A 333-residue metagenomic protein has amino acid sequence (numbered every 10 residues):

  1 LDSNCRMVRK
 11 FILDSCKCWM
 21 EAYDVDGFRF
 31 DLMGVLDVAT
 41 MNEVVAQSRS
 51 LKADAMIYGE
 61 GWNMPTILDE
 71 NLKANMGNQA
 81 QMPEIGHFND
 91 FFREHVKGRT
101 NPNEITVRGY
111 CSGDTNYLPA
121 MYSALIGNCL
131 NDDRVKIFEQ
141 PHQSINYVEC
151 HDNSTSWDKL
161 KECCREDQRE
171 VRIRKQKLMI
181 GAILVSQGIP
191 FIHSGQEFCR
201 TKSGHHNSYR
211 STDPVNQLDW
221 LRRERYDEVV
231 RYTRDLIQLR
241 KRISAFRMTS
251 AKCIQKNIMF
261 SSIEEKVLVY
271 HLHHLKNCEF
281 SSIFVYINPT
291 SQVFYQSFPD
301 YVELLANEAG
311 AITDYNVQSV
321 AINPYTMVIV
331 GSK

Functional and structural regions predicted by a protein language model:
L1, G77-N78, L218-L221: Short beta-alpha connecting loops at secondary-structure transitions that line or flank enzyme active sites
L1-C5, E84-F91, D227-R234: Short N-terminal helix-initiation segments at or just after the protein's N-terminus
L1-L68: Active-site neighborhood of glycoside hydrolase catalytic domains
C5-I12, M33-D37, I137-Q140, R169-Q176 (+2 more regions): Aromatic-acidic/polar surface patches that form glycan- and anion
V8, I12-W19, T40, Y147 (+3 more regions): Alpha-helical packing segments of well-folded alpha/beta enzyme cores
D24-V25, W157-E162, R210-Q217: Short acidic (Asp/Glu) and glycine-rich catalytic loops that position anionic groups and cofactors
V45-A46, S50-S194, F198, H205-N207 (+3 more regions): Conserved alpha/beta catalytic core and glycan-binding cleft of carbohydrate-active enzymes
E170-I173, L184-I192, Q196-F198, K202-K333: Carbohydrate-interacting/catalytic domains
